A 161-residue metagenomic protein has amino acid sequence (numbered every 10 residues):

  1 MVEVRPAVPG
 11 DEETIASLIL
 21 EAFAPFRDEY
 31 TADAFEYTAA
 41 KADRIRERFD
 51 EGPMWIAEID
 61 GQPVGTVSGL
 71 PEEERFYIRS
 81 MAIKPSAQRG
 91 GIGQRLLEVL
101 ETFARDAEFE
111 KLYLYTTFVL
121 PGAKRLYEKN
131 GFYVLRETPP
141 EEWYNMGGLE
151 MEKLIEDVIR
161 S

Functional and structural regions predicted by a protein language model:
E3-S17: A short beta-loop-alpha structural element at the N-terminal edge of CoA-dependent acyl/N-acetyltransferase catalytic
A7, M81-I83, T116: Hydrophobic adenine-recognition pocket in adenosine-nucleotide-binding enzymes
S17-I45: Conserved GNAT-fold acetyl-CoA-binding loop/helix
R44-I56, Y77: A short helix-loop-beta-strand connector motif used in the catalytic cores of GNAT acetyltransferases and, in some
R46, E110-S161: C-terminal "cap" of GNAT-fold acetyltransferases
I56, Q62-L70, Y77-A82: Conserved beta-strand in the GNAT
I83, R89-T102, E128-K129: Conserved acetyl-CoA-binding loop-helix of GNAT-fold acetyltransferases
